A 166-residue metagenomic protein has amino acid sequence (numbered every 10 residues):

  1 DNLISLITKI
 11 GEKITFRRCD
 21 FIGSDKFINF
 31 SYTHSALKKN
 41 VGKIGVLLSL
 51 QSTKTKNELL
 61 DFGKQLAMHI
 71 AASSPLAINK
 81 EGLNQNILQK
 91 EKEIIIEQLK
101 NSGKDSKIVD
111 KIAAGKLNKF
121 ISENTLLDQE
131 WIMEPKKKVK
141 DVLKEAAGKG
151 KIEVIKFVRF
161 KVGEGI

Functional and structural regions predicted by a protein language model:
D1-I166: N-terminal assembly/interaction segments in proteins that build large macromolecular machines
